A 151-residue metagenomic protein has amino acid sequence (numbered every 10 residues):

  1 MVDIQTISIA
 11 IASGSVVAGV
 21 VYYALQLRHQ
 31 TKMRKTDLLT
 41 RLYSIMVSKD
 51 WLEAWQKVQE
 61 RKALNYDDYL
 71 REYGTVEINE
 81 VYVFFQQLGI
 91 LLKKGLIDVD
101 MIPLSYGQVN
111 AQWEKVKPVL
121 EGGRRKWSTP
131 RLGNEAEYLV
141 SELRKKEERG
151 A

Functional and structural regions predicted by a protein language model:
M1-V2, A151: Basic/polar N-terminal segments that are highly enriched at the extreme N-terminus, encompassing both cleavable
V2-L64, E72: Membrane-proximal alpha-helical anchors
A24-L25, R71, F84, Q108: Intrinsically disordered, low-complexity regions enriched in small/polar residues
M46-V47, W51-Y69, P130-G150: Long amphipathic alpha-helical segments that form oligomerization/scaffold cores
A63-V83: Extracytoplasmic/periplasmic/luminal assembly and interaction segments in envelope/secretory/respiratory proteins
E77-A151: An amphipathic alpha-helical interaction surface
